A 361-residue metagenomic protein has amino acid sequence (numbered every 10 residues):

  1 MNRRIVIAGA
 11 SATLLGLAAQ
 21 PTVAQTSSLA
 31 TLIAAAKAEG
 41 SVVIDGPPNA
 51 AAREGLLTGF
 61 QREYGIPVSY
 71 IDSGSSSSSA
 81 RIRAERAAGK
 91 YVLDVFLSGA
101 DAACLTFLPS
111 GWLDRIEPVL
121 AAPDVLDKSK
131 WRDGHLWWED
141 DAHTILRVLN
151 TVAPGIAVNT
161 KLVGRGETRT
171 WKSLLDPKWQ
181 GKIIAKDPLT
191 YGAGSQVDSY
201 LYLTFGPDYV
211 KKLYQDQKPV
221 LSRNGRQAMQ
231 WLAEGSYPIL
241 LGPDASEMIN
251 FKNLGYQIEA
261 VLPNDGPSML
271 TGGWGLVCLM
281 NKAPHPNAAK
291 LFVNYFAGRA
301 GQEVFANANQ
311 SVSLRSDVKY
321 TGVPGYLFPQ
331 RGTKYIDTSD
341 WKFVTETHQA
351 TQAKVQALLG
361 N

Functional and structural regions predicted by a protein language model:
M1-S11: N-terminal secretory signal peptides and thylakoid transit peptides that target proteins across membranes
A19-P21: N-terminal signal peptide c-region/cleavage motif recognized by signal peptidases
A24-V43, Q61-R62, L175-G181: Immediate post-signal peptide segment of exported/extracytoplasmic ligand-binding proteins
V43-L57, S69-R83, Y91-M229, A233: Extracytoplasmic ligand-binding site segments that recognize negatively charged/polar headgroups
A103-T106, I239-E259: A ligand-binding cleft/hinge motif common to bilobed small-molecule-binding domains
K211-Q215, V220-S222, G255-A283: Periplasmic-binding protein-like
G275-S339: Mature extracytoplasmic/periplasmic domains
Q330-N361: Conserved C-terminal helix/tail region of periplasmic/extracytoplasmic solute-binding proteins
